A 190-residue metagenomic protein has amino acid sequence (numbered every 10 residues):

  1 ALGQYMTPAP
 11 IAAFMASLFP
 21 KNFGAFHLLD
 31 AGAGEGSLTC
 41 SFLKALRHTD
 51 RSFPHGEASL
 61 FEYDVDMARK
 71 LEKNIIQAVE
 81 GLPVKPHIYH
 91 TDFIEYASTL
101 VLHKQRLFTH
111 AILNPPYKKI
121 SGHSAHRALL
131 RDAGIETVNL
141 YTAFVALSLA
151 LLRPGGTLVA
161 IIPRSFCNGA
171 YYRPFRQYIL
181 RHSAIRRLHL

Functional and structural regions predicted by a protein language model:
A1-R51, S59-A78, A97, P115 (+1 more regions): Class I S-adenosyl-L-methionine
M15, L28-L43, D64, D92-Y96 (+3 more regions): Conserved proline-anchored active-site loop of SAM-dependent methyltransferases that bridges a beta-strand
N22-F23, L102-R106: Glycine-rich phosphate-binding loop signature in dinucleotide/nucleotide-binding domains
S37, Y63, M67-K70, T137-L190: Conserved Class I SAM-dependent methyltransferase catalytic core
H55-G56, G156: A short helix->loop->beta-strand "cap" motif at the edges of active sites that frequently abuts
E57, K85-H87, A184-R187: Conserved beta-strand segments of alpha/beta enzyme cores
L82-F93: Conserved SAM-binding strand-loop segment of SAM-dependent methyltransferases
H126-G134: Short alpha-helical oligomerization interface
